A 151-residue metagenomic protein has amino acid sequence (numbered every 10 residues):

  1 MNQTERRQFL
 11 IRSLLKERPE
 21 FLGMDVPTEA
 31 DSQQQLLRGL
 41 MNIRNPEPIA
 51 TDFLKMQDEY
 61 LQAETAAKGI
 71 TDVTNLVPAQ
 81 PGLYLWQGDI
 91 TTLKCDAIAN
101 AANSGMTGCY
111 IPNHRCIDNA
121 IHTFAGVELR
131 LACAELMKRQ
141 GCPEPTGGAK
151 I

Functional and structural regions predicted by a protein language model:
M1-I151: Macrodomain-like recognition of ADP-ribose-binding/processing modules
